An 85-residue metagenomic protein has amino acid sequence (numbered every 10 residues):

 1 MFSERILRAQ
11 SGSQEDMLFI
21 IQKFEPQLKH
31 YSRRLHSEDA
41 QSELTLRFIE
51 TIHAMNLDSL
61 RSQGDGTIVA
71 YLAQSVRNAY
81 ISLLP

Functional and structural regions predicted by a protein language model:
I6-K29: A short, charge-rich alpha-helical start-of-domain segment used by transcription regulators
E25, I49, R77: ATP/adenylate-binding site constellation spanning eukaryotic-like Ser/Thr protein kinases, ABC-transporter
S32-R34: Charged, well-structured alpha/beta interaction segments
H36-L57: Conserved RNAP core-binding helix
A54-A73: Short, aromatic/basic-enriched loop-to-helix "N-cap" motif that marks the start of an alpha-helix at regulatory
Q74-P85: Arg/Lys-rich amphipathic alpha helix in sigma70-family domain 2
